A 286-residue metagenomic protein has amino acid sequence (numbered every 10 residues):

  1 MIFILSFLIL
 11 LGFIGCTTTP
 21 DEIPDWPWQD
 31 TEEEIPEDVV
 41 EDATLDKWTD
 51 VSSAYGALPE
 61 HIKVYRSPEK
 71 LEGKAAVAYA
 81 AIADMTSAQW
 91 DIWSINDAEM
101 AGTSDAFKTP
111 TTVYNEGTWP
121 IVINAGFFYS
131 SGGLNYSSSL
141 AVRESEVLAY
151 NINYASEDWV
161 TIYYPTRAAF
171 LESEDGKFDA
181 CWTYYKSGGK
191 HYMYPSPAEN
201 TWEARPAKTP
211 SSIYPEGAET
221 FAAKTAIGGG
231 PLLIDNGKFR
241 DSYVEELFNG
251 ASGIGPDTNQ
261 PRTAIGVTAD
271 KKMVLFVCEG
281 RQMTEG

Functional and structural regions predicted by a protein language model:
M1-S6: Sec-dependent signal peptide recognition, specifically the positively charged N-region followed immediately by
F13-G15: C-terminal motif of bacterial Sec signal peptides marking the signal peptidase cleavage site
P20-S187: Zymogen propeptides
A75-A80, R167, G228-G230, N259-A264: Short glycine-rich loop/turn motifs
G117-P120, K238, D270-M273: Loop/turn elements at helix/coil->beta-strand transitions in domains of secreted/extracellular proteins
P120-N124, F170-L171, L233, A264-G266 (+1 more regions): Structural recognition of the beta-strand scaffold that forms the well-ordered cores of secreted hydrolase catalytic
S131-G250, I254: Active-site-adjacent helix-turn-beta-strand microarchitecture at beta-sheet edges that either contains or buttresses
M273-G286: C-terminal soluble interaction/assembly domains
